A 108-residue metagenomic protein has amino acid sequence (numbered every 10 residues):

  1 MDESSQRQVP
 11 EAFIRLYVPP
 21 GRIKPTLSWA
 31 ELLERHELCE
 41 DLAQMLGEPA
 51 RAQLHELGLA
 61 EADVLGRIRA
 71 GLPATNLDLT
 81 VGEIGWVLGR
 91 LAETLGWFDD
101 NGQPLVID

Functional and structural regions predicted by a protein language model:
M1-G58, D63-D108: Charged, amphipathic alpha-helical regulatory modules used for macromolecular assembly or allosteric control
